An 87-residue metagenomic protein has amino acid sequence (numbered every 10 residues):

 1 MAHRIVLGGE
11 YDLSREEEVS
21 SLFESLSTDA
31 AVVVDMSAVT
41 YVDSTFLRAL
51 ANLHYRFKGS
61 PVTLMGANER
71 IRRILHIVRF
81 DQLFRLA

Functional and structural regions predicted by a protein language model:
M1-V6: Short beta-strand/loop segment at the start of cytosolic alpha/beta domains
L13-L83: Amphipathic alpha-helical interaction surfaces in cytosolic regulatory modules
R85-A87: Short acidic-hydrophobic, aromatic-tinged amphipathic segments that line or gate anion-handling sites
